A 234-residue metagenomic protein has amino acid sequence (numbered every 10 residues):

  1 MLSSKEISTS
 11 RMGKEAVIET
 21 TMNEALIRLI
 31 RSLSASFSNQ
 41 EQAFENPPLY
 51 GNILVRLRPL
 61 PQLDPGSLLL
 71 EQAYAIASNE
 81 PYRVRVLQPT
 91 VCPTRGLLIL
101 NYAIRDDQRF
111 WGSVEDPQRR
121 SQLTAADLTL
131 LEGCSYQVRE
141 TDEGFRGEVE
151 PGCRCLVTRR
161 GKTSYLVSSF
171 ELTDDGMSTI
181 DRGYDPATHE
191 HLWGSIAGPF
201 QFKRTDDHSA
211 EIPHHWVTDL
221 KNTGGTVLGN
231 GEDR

Functional and structural regions predicted by a protein language model:
M1-A16: N-terminal amphipathic/basic-hydrophobic helices that include classical n-h-c signal peptides and signal-anchor
L2, E6, N23-S36, Q40-Q42 (+1 more regions): Calycin-type beta-barrel ligand-binding domains and close structural analogs
I18-E80: Short N-terminal edge-element motif at the start of the domain
